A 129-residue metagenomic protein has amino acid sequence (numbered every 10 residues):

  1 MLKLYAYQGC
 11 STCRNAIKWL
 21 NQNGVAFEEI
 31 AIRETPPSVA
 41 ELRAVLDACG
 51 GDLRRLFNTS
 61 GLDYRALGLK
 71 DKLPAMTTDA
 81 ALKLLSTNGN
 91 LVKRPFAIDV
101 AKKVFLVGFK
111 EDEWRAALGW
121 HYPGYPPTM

Functional and structural regions predicted by a protein language model:
M1-N23, F27-I32: Local sequence-structure signature of Cys/Sec-based thiol-disulfide redox active-site neighborhoods
E34-M129: Thiol/selenol-based redox catalytic cores and closely related redox-interacting motifs
